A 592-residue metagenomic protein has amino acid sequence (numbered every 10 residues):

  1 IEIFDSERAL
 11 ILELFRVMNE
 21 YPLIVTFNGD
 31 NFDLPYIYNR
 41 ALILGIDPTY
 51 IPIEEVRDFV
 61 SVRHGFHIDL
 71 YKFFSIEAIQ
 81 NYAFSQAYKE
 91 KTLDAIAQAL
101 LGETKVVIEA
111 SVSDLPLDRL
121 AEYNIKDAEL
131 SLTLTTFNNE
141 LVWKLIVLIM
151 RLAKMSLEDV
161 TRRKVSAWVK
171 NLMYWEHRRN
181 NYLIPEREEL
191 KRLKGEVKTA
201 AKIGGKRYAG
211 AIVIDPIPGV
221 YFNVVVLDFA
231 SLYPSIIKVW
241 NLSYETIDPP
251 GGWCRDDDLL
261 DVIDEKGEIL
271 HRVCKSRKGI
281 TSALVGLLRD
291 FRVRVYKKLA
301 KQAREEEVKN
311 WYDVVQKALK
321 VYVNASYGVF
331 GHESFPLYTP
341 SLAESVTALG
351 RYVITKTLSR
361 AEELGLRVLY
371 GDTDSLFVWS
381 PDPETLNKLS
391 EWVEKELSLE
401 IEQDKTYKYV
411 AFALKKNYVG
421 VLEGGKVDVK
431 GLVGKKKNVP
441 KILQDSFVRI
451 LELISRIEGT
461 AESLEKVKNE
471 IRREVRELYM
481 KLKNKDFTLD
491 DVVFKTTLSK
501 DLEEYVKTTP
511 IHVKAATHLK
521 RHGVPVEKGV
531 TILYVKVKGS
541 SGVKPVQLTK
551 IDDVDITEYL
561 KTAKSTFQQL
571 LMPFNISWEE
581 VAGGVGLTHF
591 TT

Functional and structural regions predicted by a protein language model:
E2-Y88, A95, Y123: Conserved DEDDh/DEDDy metal-dependent 3′-5′ exonuclease domain
M18-P22, S113-R119, V213-F222, I269-S282 (+7 more regions): Glycine- and acidic
L34-P35, T49-V62, E77, K191-F330 (+1 more regions): Catalytic nucleotidyl-transfer cores of nucleotide-processing enzymes
Y88-L120: C-terminal or mid-to-C-terminal helical accessory/interaction module adjacent to the motor/catalytic core
D114-S231, S235-W240, V308-Y352, K356-S359 (+3 more regions): Common nucleic-acid-contacting/processivity interface regions adjacent to the catalytic cores of nucleic-acid enzymes
R292, V323, G365-W379: Catalytic palm active-site di-aspartate
L376-L389: Catalytic palm subdomain of template-directed nucleic-acid polymerases, centered on the conserved carboxylate motif
N387-T592: C-terminal, non-catalytic extensions of nucleic-acid polymerases
